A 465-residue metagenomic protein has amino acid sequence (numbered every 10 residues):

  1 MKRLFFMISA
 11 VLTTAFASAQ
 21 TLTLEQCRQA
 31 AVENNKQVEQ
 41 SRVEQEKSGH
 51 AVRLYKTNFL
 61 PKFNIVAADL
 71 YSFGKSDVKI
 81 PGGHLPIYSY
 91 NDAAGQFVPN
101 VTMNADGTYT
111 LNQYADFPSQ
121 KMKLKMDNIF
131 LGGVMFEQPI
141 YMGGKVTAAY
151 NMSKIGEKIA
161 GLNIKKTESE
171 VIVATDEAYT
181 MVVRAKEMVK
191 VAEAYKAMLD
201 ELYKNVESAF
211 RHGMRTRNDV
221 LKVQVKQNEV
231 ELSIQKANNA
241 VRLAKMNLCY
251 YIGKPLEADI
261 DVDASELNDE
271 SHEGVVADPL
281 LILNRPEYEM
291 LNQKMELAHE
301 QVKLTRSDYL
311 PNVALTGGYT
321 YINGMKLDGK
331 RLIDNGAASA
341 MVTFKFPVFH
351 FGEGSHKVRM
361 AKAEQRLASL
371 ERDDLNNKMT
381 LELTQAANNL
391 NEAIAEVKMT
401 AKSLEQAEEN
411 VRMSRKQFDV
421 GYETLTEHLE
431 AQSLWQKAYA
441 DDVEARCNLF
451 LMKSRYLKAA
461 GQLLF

Functional and structural regions predicted by a protein language model:
S9-S18: Hydrophobic h-region of N-terminal signal peptides that target proteins for export in Gram-negative bacteria
A19-D77, L256-H299, V348, L464-F465: Bacterial Sec-pathway N-terminal export signals of envelope proteins
R28-N34, H84-S119, K254-G317: Amphipathic alpha-helical coiled-coil scaffold segments and their short linker/junction regions
E39, K62-D77, Q120-D127, E137-K166 (+5 more regions): Small/polar (Gly/Ser/Thr/Ala-rich) solvent-exposed segments that form structured loops/beta-strands/short helices used
Q40-Y55, T167, V171-K190, E201 (+5 more regions): Amphipathic alpha-helical coiled-coil segments
H50, L162-I282, N389, A393 (+2 more regions): Periplasmic alpha-helical coiled-coil/stalk elements that build and connect Gram-negative outer-membrane
N64, Y71-Y90, D441-F465: Acidic, low-complexity, intrinsically disordered peripheral segments
V66-M135, D263-H272, G317-F346: Small/polar, glycine/serine/threonine/aspartate-rich low-complexity segments that form flexible
